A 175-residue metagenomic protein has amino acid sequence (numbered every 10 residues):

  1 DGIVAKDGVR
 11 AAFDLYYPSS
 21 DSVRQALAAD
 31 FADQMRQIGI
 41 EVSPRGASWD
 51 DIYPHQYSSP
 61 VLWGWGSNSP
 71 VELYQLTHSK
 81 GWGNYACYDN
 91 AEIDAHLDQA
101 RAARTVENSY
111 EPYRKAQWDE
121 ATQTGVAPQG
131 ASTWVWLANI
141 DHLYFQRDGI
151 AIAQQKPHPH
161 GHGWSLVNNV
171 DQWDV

Functional and structural regions predicted by a protein language model:
D1-S67: Ligand/substrate-recognition segments at binding pockets and active sites
V23-D33, I52-V175: Detector for C-terminal structural segments
